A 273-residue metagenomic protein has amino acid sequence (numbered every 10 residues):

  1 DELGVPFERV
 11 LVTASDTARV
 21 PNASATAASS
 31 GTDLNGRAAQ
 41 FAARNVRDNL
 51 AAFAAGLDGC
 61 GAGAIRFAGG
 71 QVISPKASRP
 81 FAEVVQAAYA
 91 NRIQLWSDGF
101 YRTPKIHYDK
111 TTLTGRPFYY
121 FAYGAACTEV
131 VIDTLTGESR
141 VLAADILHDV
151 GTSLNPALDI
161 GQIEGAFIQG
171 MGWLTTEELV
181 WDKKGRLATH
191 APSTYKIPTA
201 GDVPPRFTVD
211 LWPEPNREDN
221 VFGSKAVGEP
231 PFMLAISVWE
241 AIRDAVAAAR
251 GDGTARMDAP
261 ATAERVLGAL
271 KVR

Functional and structural regions predicted by a protein language model:
D1-R273: Cofactor-binding beta-sheet edge motifs in enzyme active sites
